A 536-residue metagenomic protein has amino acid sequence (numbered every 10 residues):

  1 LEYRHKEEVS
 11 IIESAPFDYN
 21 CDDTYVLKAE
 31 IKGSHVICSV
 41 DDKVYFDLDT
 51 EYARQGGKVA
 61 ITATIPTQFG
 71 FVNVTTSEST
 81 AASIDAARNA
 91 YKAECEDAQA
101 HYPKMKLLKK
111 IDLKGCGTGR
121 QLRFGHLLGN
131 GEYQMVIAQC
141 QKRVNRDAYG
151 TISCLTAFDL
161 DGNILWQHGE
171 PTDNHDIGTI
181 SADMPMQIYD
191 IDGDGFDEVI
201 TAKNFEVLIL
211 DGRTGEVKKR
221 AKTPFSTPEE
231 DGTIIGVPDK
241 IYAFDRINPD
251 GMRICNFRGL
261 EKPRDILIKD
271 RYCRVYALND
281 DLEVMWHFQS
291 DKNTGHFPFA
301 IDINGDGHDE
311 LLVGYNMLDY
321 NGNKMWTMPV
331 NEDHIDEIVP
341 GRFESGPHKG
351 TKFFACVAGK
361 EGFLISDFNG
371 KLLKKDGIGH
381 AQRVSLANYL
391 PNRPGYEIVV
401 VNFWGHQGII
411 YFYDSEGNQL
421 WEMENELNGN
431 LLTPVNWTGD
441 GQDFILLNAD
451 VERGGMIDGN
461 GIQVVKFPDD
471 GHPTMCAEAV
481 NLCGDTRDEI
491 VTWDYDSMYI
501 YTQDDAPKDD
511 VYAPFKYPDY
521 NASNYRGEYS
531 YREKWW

Functional and structural regions predicted by a protein language model:
L1-M105: Extracellular glycan-recognition regions
F46, N89-R123, E132-I137, C154-H175 (+7 more regions): Aromatic (tryptophan-biased) beta-strands that constitute blades/sheets of beta-rich domains
R120-L128, A182-I191, D250-G259, F297-I303 (+5 more regions): Beta-propeller blade termini
G129-Q139, G193-A202, G259-L267, G305-V313 (+4 more regions): Acidic/hydrophobic-patterned starts of short beta strands in beta-sheet-rich repeat architectures
Q141-R146, E206, L318, G359-E361 (+4 more regions): Short glycine/acidic-enriched loop and turn motifs that connect beta-strands
S181-Q187, K203-F257: Asp-box/WD-like beta-propeller blade repeats and closely related beta-sheet repeat scaffolds
E261-N430: Beta-propeller domains
N481-W536: Blade-level signature of beta-propeller repeat domains, shared across WD40, Kelch, NHL, RCC1 and BNR/Asp-box propellers
